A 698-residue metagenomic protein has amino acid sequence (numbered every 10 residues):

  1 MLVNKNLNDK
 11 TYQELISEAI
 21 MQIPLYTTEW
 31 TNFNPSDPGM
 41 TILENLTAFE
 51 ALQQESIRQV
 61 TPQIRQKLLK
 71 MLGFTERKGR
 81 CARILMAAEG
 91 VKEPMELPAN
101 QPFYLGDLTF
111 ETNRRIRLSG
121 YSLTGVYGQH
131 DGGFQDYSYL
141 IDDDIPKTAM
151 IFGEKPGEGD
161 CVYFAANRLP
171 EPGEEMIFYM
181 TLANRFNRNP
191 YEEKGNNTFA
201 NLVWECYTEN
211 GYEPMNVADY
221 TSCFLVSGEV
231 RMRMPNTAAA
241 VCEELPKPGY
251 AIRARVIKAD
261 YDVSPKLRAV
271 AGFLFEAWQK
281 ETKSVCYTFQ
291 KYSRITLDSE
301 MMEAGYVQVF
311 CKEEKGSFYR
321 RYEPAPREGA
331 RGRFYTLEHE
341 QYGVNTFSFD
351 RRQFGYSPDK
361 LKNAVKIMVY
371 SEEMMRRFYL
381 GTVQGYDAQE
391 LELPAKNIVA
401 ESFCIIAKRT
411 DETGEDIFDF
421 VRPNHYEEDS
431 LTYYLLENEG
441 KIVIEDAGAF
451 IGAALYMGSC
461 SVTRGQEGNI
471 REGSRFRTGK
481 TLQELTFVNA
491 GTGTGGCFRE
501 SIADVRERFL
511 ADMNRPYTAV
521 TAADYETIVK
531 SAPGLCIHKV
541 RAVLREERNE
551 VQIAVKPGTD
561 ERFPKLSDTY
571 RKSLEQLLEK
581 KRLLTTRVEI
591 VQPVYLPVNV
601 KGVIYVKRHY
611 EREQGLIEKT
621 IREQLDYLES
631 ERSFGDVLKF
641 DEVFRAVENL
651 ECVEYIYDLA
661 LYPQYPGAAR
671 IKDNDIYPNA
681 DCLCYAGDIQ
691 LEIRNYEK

Functional and structural regions predicted by a protein language model:
M1-G332, L337-Q341, T346-S348, M368-E392: Extended assembly-interface regions of large multimeric machines
V3-I23, P516-F634, L691-I693, E697-K698: Carbohydrate-recognition loop of C-type lectin domains
M40-N45, A51, R58-P62, Q66 (+6 more regions): Feature for intrinsically disordered/low-complexity regulatory segments and propeptides
N100, V529-K530, L578, V643 (+1 more regions): Hydrophobic C-terminal alpha-helix "anchor/cap" residues
Q135-G159, L169-E174, K266-K315, P324-G329 (+10 more regions): Acidic, glycine-rich low-complexity/disordered segments
E213-N216, Y319, T527-E546, L650-Y662: Short, well-structured beta-strand/strand-turn elements
G228-R233, G343-R352, N438-E445, V551-I553: A generic structural motif
A238-K247, F354-D359, G448-I451: Surface-exposed, short loops/turns at beta-strand junctions within beta-sandwich domains
